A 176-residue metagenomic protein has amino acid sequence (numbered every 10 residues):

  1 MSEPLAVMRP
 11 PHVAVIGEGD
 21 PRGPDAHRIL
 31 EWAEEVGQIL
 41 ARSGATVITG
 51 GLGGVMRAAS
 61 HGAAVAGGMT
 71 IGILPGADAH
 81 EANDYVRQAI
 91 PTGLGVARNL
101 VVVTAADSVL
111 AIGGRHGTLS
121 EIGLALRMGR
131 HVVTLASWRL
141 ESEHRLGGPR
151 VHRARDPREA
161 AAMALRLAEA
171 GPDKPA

Functional and structural regions predicted by a protein language model:
M1-P10, G171-A176: Short, low-complexity, intrinsically disordered N-terminal peptides in bacterial proteins
A6-P10, L30-A41, G53-M128, A136-E143: Acidic/glycine-enriched connector segments
R9-A26, Q38, R42-S43: Generic N-terminal amphipathic, Lys/Arg-enriched alpha-helix
G44-V47, P149-R150: Short active-site oxyanion
I48-L52: Active-site nucleophile and cofactor-binding loops and adjacent substrate-binding regions of central metabolic enzymes
A89-G93, L135, R150-M163: Short acidic-hydrophobic, aromatic-tinged amphipathic segments that line or gate anion-handling sites
T104-V109, A154-A176: A charged, well-structured terminal subsegment
